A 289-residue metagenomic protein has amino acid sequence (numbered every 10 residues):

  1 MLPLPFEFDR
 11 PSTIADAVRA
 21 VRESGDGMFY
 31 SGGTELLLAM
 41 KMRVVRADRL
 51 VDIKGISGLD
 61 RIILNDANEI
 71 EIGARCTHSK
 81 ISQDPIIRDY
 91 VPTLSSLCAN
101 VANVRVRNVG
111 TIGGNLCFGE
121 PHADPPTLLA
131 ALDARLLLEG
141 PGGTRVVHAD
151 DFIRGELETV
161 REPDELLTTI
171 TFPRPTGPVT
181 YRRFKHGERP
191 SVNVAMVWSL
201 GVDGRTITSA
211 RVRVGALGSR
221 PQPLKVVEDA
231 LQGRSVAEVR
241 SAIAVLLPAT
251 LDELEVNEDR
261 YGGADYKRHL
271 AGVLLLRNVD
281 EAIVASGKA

Functional and structural regions predicted by a protein language model:
M1-A289: C-terminal structural segment of proteins
